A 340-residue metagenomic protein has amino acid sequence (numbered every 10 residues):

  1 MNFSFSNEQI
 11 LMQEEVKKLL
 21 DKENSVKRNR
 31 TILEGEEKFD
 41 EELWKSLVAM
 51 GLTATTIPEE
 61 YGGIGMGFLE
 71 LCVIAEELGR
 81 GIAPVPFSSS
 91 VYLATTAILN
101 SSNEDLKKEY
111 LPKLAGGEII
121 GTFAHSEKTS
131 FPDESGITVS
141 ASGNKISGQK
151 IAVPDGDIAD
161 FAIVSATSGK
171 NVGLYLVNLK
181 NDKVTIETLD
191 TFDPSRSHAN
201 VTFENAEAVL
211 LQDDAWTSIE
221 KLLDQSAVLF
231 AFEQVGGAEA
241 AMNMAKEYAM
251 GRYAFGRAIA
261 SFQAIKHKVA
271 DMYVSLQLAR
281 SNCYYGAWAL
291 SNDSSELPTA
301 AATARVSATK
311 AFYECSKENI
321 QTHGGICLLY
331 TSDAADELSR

Functional and structural regions predicted by a protein language model:
M1-V85, S101-L106, K113-E118, K145 (+2 more regions): Alpha-helical interface subdomain recognition
G51, A75-L78, V177-N181, E207: Short Ser/Thr-interspersed hydrophobic loop/turn segments at strand-loop and sheet-helix junctions that line or gate
M66, P132-S135, D155-A159: Short glycine/proline-enriched turns and hinge-like loops at secondary-structure junctions
L93-S101: Helix-loop "lid/cap" segments that line or gate small-molecule binding pockets
G117-S126: A short, Trp-centered hydrophobic/proline-enriched beta-strand micro-motif
A124, Q149-V184: A short core secondary-structure module
V139-A141: A structural signal for short hydrophobic beta-strand segments in well-ordered beta-sheet cores
A152-V153, K180-A206, L210: Flexible, small-/acidic-enriched active-site or ligand-binding loops
